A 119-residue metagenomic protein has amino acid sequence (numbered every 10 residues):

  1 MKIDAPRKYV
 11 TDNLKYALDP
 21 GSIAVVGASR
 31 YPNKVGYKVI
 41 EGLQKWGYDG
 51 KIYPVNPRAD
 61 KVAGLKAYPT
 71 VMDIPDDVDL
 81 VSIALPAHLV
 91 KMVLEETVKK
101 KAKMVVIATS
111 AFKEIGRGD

Functional and structural regions predicted by a protein language model:
M1-D119: Catalytic-core regions of core metabolic enzymes, especially those transforming organic acids/acyl-group intermediates
